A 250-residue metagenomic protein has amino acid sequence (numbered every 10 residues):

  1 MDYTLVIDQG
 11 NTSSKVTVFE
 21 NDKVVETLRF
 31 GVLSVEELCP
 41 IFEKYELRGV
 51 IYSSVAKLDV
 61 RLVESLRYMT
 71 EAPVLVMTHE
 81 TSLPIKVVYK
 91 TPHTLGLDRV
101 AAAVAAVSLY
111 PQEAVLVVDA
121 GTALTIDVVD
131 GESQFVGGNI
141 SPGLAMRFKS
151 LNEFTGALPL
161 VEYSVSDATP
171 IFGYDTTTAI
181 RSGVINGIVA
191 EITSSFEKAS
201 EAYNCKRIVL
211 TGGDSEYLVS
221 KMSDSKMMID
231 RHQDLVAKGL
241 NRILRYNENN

Functional and structural regions predicted by a protein language model:
M1-S13, T17, V24-V115, E132-N250: Nucleotide/phosphate-binding catalytic cleft detector across ATP-hydrolyzing and phosphate-transferring enzymes
F19, D127-D130: Short beta-strand-to-turn element immediately C-terminal to the catalytic PLP-Schiff-base lysine in fold type I
V118: Catalytic metal- and UDP-sugar-binding loop of GT-A-like glycosyltransferases, i.e., residues flanking the conserved
